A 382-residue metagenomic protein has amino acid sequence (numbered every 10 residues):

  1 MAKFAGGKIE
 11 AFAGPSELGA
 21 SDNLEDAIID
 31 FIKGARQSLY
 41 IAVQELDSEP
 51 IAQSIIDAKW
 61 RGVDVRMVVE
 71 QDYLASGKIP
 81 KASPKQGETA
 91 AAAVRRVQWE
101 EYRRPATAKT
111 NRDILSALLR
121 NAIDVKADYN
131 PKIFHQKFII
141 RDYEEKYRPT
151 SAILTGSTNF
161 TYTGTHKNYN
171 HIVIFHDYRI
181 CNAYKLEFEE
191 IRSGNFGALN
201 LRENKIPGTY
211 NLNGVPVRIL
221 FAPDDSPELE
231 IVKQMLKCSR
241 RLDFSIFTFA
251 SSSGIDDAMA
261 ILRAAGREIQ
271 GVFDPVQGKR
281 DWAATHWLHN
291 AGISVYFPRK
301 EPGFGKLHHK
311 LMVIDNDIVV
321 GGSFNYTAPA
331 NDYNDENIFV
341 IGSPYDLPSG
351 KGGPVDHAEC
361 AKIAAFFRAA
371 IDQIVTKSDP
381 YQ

Functional and structural regions predicted by a protein language model:
M1-I29, P50-I153, Y162-H166, I174-C181 (+5 more regions): PLD/PLD-like phosphodiesterase catalytic module centered on the HKD motif
E10-A20, I41-Q44, V217-D224, F247-T248 (+1 more regions): Short, flexible loop segments at the rims of nucleotide/cofactor-binding pockets, characterized by
L24-E25, I29-R36, D47, P227-E228 (+2 more regions): Secondary-structure "cap/kink" motif recognition
S38-A42, I140: Short N-terminal targeting/anchoring amphipathic segment
T165-Y169, V215: Flexible glycine/proline-enriched surface loops and loop-helix/loop-strand junctions
D177-K233: Aspartyl protease catalytic domain
V215, F221-K233, R241-M259: Beta-propeller domains
